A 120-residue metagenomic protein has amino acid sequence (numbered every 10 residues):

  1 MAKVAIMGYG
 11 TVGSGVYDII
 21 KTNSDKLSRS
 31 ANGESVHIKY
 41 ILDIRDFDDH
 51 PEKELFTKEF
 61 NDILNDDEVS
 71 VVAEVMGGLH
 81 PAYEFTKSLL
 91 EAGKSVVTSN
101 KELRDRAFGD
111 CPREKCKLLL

Functional and structural regions predicted by a protein language model:
M1-E91: N-terminal glycine-/serine-/threonine-rich beta1-alpha1-beta2 phosphate-ribose binding loop of Rossmann-like
V71, V97-N100: Structured catalytic core of nucleotide-sugar glycosyltransferases
A82-A92, S99-L120: Rossmann-fold NAD(P)-binding glycine/threonine-rich loop
